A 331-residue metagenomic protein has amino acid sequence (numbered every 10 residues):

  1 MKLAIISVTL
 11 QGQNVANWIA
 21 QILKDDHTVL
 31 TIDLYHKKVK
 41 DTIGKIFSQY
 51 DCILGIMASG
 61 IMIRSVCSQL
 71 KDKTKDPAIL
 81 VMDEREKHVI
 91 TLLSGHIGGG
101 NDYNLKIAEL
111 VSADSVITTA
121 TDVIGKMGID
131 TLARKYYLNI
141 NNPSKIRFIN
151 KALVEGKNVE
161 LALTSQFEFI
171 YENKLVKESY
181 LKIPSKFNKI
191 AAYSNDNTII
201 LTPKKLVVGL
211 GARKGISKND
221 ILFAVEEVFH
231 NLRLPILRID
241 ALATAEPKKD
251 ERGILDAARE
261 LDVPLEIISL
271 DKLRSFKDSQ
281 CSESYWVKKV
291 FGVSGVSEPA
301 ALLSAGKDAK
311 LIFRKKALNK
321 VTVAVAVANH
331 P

Functional and structural regions predicted by a protein language model:
M1-I5: Extreme N-terminal starter segment of soluble prokaryotic enzymes
V8, G12-D25, D33-C52, I56-N101 (+2 more regions): Conserved mixed alpha/beta catalytic, RNA-binding, or beta-rich assembly cores of soluble enzyme, regulatory
A16, A300-A301: Long alpha-helical scaffolds
K24-T28, Q280: Short, glycine- and charge-enriched coil/turn segments that flank and shape catalytic ligand pockets
T28, A78, D114, P264-E266 (+1 more regions): Conserved beta-strand segments of alpha/beta enzyme cores
T74-K75, L201, S304-G306, K316: A generic structural signal for short, non-catalytic loop/turn and secondary-structure boundary residues
E226, A243-P299, A305-L311, A317-V321: C-terminal non-catalytic interaction/assembly regions of soluble proteins
